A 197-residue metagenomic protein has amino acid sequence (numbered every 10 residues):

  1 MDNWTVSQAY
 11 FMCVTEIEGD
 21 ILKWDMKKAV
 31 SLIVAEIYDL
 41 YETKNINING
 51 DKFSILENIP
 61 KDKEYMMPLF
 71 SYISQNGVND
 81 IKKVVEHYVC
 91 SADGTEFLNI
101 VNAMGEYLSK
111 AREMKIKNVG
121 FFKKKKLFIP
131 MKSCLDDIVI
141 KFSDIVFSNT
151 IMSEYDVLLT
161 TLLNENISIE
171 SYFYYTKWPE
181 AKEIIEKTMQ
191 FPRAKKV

Functional and structural regions predicted by a protein language model:
M1-D93, R193-K196: Short, amphipathic alpha-helical interface elements at domain boundaries that mediate macromolecular binding
I37-Y38, N102-E106: Short, hydrophobic-biased segments on the C-terminal half of alpha helices that form "recognition helices"
Y41, N45, S74, S109 (+3 more regions): Hydrophobic/aromatic-lined pockets within catalytic cores
Y41-D51, S109-G120: A short, conserved structural fragment
D51-I55, V119-I129: Short linear loop/turn motifs
P60-V89, I100-N102, K125-T161: Short, amphipathic alpha-helical interaction segments positioned at domain boundaries
L98, M104, K110-R112: Structured, non-catalytic alpha/beta "coupling" segments that mediate domain-domain communication and provide generic
C134-V197: Short hydrophobic helical membrane-anchoring segments positioned at the boundary with long low-complexity
